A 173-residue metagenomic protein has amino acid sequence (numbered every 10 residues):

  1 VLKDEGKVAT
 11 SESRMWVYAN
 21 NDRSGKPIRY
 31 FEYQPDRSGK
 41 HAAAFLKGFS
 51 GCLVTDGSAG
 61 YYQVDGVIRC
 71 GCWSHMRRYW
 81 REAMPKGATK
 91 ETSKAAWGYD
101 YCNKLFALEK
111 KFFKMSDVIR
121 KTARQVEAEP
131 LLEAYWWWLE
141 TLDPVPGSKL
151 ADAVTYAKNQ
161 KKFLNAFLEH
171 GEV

Functional and structural regions predicted by a protein language model:
V1-V173: Catalytic center-proximal scaffold of phosphoryl-transfer enzymes
